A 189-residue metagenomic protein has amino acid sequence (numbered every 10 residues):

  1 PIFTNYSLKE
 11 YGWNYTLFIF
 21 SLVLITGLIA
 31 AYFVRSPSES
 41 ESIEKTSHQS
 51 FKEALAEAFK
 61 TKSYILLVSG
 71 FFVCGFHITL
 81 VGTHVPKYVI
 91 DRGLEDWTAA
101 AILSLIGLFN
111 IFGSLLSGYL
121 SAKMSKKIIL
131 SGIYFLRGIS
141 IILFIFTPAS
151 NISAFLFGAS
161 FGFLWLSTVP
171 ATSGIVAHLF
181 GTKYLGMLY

Functional and structural regions predicted by a protein language model:
P1, S167-F180: Intracellular juxtamembrane helix-capping segments at the cytosolic ends of symmetry-related transmembrane helices
P1-E39: Helix-loop-helix hairpin linking two adjacent transmembrane segments in secondary transporters
T4, A56-Y119, V169: Extracytoplasmic gate region of multi-pass secondary transporters
S21-L28, I111, F135-I139: Small-residue-rich packing faces within the transmembrane alpha-helices of Major Facilitator Superfamily
R35-E53: Flexible cytoplasmic inter-helical loops of multi-pass small-molecule transporters
F72, S153-S167: Hydrophobic core of transmembrane alpha-helices in multi-pass small-molecule transporters, especially MFS/SLC-type
D96-W97, T182-Y189: Loop-to-transmembrane helix entry/capping segments in MFS-fold secondary transporters and related SLC/MFSD carriers
I128-L143: Structural signature of the two symmetry-related core transmembrane helices
